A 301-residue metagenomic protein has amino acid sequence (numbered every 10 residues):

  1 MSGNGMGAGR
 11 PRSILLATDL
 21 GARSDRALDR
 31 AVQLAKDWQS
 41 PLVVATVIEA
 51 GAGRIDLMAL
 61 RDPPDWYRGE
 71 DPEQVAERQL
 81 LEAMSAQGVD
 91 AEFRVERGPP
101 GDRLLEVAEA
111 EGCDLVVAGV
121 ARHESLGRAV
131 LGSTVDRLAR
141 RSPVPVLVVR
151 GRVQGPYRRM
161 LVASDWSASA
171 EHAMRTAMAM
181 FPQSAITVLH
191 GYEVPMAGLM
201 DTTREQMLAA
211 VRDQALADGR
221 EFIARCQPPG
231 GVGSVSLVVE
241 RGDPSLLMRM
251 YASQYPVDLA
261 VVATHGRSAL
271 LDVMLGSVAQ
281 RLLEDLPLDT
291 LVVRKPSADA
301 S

Functional and structural regions predicted by a protein language model:
M1-R10, R23, R30, E49 (+5 more regions): Structural beta-alpha unit
S2-D62, R159-Q206, P228: Small/aliphatic-rich secondary-structure junction motif
V43-A45, E92-E96, L147, T187-L189 (+2 more regions): General small-molecule cofactor/ligand-binding pocket signal
T46, V120, H190-Y192, A263-H265 (+1 more regions): Short secondary-structure boundary segments
D62-V75, Q206-D218: A short acidic, glycine-rich active-site loop that binds or catalyzes chemistry on phosphate/adenosine moieties
L115-R137, P156-Y157, L259-D285, D299-A300: Glycine-rich, Arg-bearing micro-motifs that act as flexible, cationic patches
V117-V120, V146-G151, T290-R294: Short beta-strand elements of ligand-binding domains
A139, P145-T176, E193-G233, D243-S245 (+2 more regions): Conserved N-terminal glycine/acidic-rich loop preference
